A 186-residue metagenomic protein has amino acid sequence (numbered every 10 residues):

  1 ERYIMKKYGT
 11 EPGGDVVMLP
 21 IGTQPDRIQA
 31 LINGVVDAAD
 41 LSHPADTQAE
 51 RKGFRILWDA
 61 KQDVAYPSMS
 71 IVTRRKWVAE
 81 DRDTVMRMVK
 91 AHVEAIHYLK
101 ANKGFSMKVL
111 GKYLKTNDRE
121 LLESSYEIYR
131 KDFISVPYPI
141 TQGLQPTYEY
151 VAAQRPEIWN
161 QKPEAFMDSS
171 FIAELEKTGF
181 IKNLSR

Functional and structural regions predicted by a protein language model:
E1-V16, P20, E50-K52, K112: Ligand-binding cleft/hinge of the Venus flytrap
M5, A49, L110-G111, V151-A152 (+1 more regions): Hydrophobic alpha-helix position signal
K6, E11, R55, K115-E120 (+2 more regions): Short coil/loop linkers at secondary-structure junctions
Y8-I21, N33-V36, E157-P163: A local structural motif
P25-K115: Pocket-lining segment of extracytoplasmic ligand-binding domains
A79-Q161: Secondary-structure end/capping motifs
A152-R186: Conserved C-terminal helix/tail region of periplasmic/extracytoplasmic solute-binding proteins
